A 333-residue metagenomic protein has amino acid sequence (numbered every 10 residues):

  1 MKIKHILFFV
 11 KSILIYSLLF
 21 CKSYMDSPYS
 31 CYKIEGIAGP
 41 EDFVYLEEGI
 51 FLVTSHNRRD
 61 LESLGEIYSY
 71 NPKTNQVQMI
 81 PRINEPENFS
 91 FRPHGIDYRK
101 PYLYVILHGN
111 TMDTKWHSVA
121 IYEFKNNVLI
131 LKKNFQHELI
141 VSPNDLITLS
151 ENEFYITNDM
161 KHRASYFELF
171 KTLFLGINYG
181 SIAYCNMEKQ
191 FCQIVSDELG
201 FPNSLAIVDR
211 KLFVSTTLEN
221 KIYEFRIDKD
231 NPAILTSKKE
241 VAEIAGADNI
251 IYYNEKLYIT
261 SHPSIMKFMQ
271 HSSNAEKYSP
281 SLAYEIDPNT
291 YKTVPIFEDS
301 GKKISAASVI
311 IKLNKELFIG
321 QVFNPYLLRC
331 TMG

Functional and structural regions predicted by a protein language model:
K22-A38, V294, E298: A short helix->beta-strand "capping" segment at the edge of beta-propeller domains
I37-E47, S63, E85-K100, H137-F154 (+5 more regions): Beta-rich, blade/repeat-based domains predominating in secreted/periplasmic proteins but also intracellular
V53-S63, I106-T114, I156-G176, T260-Y278: Short, conserved, GDST-rich strand-edge loop motifs in beta-rich repeat architectures
G65-P72, H117-F124, L175-N186, Y278-P288: Beta-propeller blade signature
E66-R99, L107-G109: Blade-loop segments of beta-propeller domains
N71-N75, F124-N127, N186-K189, I227-D230 (+2 more regions): Short loop/turn segments that connect beta-strands within beta-propeller blades
S90-R92, I106-L149: Asp-box/WD-like beta-propeller blade repeats and closely related beta-sheet repeat scaffolds
I244-P288, K292-V294: Loop/turn-rich, solvent-exposed surfaces of beta-rich toroidal or solenoidal domains
